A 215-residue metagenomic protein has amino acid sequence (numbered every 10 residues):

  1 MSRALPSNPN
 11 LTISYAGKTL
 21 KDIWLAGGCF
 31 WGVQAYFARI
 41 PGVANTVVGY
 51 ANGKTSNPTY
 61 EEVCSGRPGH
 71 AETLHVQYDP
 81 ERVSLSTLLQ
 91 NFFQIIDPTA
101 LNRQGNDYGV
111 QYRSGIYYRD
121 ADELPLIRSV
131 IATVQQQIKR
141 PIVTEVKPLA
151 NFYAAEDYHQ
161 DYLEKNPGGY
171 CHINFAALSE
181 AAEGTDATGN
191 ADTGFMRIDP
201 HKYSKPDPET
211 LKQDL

Functional and structural regions predicted by a protein language model:
M1-L215: Flexible coil/turn and secondary-structure edge motifs
